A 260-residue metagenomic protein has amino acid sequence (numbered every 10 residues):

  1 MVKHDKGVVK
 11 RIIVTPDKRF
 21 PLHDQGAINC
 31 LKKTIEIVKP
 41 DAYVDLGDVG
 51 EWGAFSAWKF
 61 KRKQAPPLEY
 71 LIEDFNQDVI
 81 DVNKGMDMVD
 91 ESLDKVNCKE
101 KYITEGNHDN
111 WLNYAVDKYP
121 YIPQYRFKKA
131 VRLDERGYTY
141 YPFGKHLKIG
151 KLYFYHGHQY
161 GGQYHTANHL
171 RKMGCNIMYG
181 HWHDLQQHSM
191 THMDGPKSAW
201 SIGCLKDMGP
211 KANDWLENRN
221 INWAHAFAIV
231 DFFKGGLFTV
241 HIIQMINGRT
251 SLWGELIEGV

Functional and structural regions predicted by a protein language model:
M1-G7, I12, K145-H169: Core dinuclear metal-dependent hydrolase active-site scaffold
M1-K39, F154, I257-V260: Basic, amphipathic N-terminal segments that precede the first structured/catalytic domain
K6-G7, E36-K39, L71-Q77, D94-N97 (+4 more regions): Flexible, charged surface loops at secondary-structure boundaries
I12-V14, A42-D45, I103, Y153 (+1 more regions): Residue-level marker for buried hydrophobic side chains located in beta-strands that build the well-ordered beta-sheet
F20-D134: Core catalytic region of metal-dependent phosphoesterases/phosphodiesterases, especially metallo-beta-lactamase-like
V131-K148: Short acidic low-complexity segments
L152-I243: Conserved beta-sheet core of the metallophosphoesterase superfamily
T239-V260: C-terminal accessory extensions appended to soluble enzyme cores
